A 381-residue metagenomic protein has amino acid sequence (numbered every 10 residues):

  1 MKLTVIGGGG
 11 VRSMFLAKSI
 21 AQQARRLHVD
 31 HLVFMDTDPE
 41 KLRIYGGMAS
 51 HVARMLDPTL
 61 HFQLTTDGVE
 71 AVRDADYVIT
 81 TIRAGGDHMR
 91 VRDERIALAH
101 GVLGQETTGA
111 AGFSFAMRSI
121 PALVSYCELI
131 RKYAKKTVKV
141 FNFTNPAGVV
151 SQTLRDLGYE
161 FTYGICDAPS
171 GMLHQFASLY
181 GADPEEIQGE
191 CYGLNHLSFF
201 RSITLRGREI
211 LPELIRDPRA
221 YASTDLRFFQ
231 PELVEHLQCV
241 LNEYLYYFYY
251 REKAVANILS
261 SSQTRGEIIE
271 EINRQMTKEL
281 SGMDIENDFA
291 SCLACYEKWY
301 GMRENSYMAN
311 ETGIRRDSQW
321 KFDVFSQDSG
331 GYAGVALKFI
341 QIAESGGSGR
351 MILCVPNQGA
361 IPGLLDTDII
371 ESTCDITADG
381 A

Functional and structural regions predicted by a protein language model:
L3-L32: N-terminal Rossmann-like dinucleotide-binding module
G9-S13, P39-K41, N142-V150, A168-G171: Gly/Ser/Thr-rich loops at beta-strand to alpha-helix junctions that form or flank small-molecule/cofactor-binding
R25-S50: NAD(P)-binding Rossmann-fold cofactor-contacting core
H61-D74: Short acidic low-complexity segments
R73, I79-T80, N142: Redox-cofactor binding/interface segments in oxidoreductases and associated redox assembly factors
A84-D156: Rossmann-fold NAD(P)-binding glycine/threonine-rich loop
E160-Y180: Acidic, His- and aromatic-enriched active-site or binding-groove loops in soluble protein domains that engage sugars
G181-A381: Long, compositionally biased stretches enriched for glycine and/or charged residues
